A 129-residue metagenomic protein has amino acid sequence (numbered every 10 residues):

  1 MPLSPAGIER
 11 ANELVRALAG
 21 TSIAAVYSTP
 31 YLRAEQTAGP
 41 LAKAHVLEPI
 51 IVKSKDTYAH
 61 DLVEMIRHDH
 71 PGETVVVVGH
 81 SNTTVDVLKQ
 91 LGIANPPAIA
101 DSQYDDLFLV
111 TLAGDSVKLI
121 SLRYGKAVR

Functional and structural regions predicted by a protein language model:
M1-G72, T84-D86, Q90-A98, Q103-K118 (+1 more regions): Active-site-proximal alpha-helix that buttresses catalytic centers in soluble enzyme cores
T74-V78: Residue-level preference for the first positions of well-ordered beta-strands
